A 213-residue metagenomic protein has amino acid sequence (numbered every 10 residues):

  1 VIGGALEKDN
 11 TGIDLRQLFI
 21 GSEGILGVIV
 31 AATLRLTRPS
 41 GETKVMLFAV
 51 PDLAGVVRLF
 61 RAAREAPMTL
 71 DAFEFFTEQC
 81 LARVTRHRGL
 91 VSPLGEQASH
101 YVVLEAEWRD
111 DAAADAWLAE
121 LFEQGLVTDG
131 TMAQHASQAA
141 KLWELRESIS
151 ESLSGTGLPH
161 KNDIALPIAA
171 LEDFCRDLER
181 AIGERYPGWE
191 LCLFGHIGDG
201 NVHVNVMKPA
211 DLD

Functional and structural regions predicted by a protein language model:
V1, E96-W108: Phosphate/diphosphate-binding loops
V1-E74: FAD-binding subdomain of flavoenzyme oxidoreductases
D9, L26, V50-L53, V57 (+4 more regions): Conserved structured core elements
Q17, G21, G27-L36, R88-G95 (+3 more regions): Short beta-strand elements
A31, L47, Y101-V103, H203: Beta-strand secondary-structure signal
L36, D52, T77-C80, W108-D110 (+1 more regions): Glycine-rich beta-alpha junction loops
F48-D52, L104-R109, I164-I168, V206-K208: Short beta-strand-to-loop capping motifs
F76-E78, R86-S99, A114-D213: Conserved glycine-rich FAD pyrophosphate-binding loop
